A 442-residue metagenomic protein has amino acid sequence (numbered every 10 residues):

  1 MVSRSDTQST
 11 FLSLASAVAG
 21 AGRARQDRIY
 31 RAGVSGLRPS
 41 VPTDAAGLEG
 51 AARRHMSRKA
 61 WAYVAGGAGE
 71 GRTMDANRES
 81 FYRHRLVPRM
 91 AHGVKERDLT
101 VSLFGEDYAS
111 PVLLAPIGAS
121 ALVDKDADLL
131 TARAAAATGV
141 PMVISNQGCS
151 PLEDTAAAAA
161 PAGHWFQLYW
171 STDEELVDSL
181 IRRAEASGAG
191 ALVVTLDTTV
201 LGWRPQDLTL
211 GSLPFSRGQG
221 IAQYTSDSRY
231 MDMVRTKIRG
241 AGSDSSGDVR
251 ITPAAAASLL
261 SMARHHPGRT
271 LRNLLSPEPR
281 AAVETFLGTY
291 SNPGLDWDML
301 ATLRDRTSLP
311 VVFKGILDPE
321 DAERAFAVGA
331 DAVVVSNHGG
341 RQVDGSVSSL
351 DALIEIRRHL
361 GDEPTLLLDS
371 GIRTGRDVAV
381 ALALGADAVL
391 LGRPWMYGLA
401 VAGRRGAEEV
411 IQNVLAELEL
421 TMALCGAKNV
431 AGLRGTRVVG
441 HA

Functional and structural regions predicted by a protein language model:
F11-G105, G211, F215-G220, T225-L295 (+2 more regions): An N-cap/entry alpha-helix motif that binds or orients negatively charged groups
N77, T209, S349-E355, L399-E419: C-terminal helical cap(s) of enzyme catalytic domains, especially alpha/beta-barrels
K95-G105, L130, V143-T155: Short, charged beta->alpha transition segments
Y108-Q147: Glycine-rich active-site/cofactor-binding loop and its immediate structural neighborhood
A119, R133, E175-L368, R376-R393 (+1 more regions): Alpha/beta enzyme core
L152-P161, A184-E185, F326-A327: Acidic (Asp/Glu)-rich catalytic clusters
H164-T172: A glycine-rich helix N-cap at a beta->alpha junction
G426: Active-site-adjacent helical/loop segments in soluble small-molecule enzymes
